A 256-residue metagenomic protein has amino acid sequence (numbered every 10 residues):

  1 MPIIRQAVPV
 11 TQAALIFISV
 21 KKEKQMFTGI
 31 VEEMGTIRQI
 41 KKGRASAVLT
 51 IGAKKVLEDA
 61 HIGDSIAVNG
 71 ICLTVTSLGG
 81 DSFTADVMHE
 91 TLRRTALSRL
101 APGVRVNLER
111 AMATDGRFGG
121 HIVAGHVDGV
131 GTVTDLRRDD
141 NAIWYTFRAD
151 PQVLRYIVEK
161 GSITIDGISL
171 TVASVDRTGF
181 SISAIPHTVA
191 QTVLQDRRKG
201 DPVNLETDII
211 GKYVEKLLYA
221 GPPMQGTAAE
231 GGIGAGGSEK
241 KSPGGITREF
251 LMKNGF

Functional and structural regions predicted by a protein language model:
I4-L15: Positively charged N-terminal leader segments that act as targeting/secretion signals
V20-F256: Conserved loop->alpha-helix
